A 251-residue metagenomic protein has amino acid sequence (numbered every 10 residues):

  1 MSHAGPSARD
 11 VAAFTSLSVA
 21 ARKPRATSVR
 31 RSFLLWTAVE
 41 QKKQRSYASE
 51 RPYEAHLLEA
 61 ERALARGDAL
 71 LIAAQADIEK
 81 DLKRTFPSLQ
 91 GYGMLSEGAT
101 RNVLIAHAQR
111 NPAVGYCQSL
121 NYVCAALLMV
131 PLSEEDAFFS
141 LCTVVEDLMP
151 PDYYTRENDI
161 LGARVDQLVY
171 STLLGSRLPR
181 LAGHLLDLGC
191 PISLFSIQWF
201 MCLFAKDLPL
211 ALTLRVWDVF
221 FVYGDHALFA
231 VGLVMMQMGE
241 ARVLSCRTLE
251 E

Functional and structural regions predicted by a protein language model:
M1-E251: Helix-rich, well-folded core regions that mediate interactions or catalysis
